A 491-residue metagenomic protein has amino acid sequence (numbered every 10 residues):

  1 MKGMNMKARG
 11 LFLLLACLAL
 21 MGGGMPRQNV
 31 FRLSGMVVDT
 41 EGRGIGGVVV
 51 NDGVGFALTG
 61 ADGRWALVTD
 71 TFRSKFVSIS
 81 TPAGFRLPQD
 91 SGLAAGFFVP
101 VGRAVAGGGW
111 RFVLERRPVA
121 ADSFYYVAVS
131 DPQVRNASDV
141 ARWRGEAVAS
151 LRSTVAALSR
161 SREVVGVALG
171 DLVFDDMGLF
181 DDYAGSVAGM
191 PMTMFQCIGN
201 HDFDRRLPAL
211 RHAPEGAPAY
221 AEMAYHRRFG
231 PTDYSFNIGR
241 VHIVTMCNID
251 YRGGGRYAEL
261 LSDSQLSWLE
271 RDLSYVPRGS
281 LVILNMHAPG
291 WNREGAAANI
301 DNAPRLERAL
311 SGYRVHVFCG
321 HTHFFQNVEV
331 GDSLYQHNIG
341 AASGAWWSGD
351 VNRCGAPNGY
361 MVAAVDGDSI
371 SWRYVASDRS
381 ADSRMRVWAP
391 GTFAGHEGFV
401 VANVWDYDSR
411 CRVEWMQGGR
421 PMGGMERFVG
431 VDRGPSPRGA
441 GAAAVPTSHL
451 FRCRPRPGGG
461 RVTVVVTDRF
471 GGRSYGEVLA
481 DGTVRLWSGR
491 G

Functional and structural regions predicted by a protein language model:
M25-R32, E41, R86-F180, G460: N-terminal active-site segment of His-dependent metallophosphoesterases
F31-S34, D39-V54: Short, ordered, surface-exposed loop/turn motifs in non-cytosolic proteins
G35, T59-R73, F112, P421 (+1 more regions): Glycine-centered loop-to-beta-strand initiation motif
V48-D52, V77, V413-W415: Hydrophobic beta-strand segments
V54-V68, E426-R433: Short, acidic Ser/Thr/Gly-rich low-complexity loop/linker segments typical of extracellular and cell-surface proteins
A83-D90, A95-G102, M177-R278, A297-F318 (+2 more regions): Extended active-site neighborhood of metal-dependent phosphoesterases/phosphodiesterases
L334-Y407, C411-Q417, S448-L479: Binuclear metal-dependent phosphoesterase catalytic core
V431-R454: Aromatic sugar-binding surface patches on proteins that engage polysaccharides or sugar-phosphate polymers
